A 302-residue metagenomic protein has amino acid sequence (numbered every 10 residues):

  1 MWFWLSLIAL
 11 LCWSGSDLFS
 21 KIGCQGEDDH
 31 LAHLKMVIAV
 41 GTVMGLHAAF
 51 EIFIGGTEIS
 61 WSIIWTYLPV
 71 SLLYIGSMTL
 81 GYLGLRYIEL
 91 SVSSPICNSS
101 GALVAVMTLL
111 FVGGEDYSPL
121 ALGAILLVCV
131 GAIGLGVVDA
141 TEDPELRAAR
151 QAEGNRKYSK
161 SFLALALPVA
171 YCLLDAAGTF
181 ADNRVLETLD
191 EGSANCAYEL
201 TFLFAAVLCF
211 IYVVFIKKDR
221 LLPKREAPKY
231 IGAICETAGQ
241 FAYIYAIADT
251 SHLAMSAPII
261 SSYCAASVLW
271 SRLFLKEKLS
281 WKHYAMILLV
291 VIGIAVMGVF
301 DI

Functional and structural regions predicted by a protein language model:
M1-L72, M78-I88, I133, V137-V169 (+5 more regions): Membrane-interface interhelical linkers
S6, L34-I38, S94, S118-A124 (+3 more regions): Hydrophobic/aromatic positions within or immediately flanking transmembrane alpha-helices of multi-pass small-molecule
C12-S16, L73-L80, S100-F111, L127-V138 (+2 more regions): Membrane-embedded alpha-helical core segments of multi-pass
T42-H47, I96-F111, F204-L208, A238-A242 (+2 more regions): Alpha-helical transmembrane segments of compact multi-pass small-molecule transporters, enriched in specific families
G45-G55, V104-A121, C172-E187, E236-H252 (+1 more regions): Hydrophobic alpha-helical transmembrane segments in multi-pass integral membrane proteins
L80-G123, R156: Membrane-interface helix-loop-helix junctions at boundaries between adjacent transmembrane segments
C97, G113-R147, L273-V296: Loop-to-transmembrane alpha-helix entry segments
D249-S261: Short alpha-helical packing/oligomerization segments
